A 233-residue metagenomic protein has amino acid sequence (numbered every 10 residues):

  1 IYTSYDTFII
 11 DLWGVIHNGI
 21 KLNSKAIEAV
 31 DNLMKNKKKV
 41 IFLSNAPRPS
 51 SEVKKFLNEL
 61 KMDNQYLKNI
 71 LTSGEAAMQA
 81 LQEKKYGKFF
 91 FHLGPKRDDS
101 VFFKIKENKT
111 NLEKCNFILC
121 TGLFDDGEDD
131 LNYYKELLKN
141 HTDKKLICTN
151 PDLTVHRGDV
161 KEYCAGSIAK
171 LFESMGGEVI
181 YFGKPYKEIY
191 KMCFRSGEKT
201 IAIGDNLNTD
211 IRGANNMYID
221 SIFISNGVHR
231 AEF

Functional and structural regions predicted by a protein language model:
Y2-K35, I41-A46, S51-L71, E75-F233: Asp-based, Mg2+/Mn2+-dependent phosphohydrolase catalytic module
